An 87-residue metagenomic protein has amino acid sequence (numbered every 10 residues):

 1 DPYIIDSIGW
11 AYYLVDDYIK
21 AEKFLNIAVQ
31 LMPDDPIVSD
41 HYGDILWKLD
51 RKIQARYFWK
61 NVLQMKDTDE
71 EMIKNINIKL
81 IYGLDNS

Functional and structural regions predicted by a protein language model:
S7, H41, N75-K79: Canonical tetratricopeptide repeat
V29-Q30, Q64: Conserved structural position within tetratricopeptide repeats
